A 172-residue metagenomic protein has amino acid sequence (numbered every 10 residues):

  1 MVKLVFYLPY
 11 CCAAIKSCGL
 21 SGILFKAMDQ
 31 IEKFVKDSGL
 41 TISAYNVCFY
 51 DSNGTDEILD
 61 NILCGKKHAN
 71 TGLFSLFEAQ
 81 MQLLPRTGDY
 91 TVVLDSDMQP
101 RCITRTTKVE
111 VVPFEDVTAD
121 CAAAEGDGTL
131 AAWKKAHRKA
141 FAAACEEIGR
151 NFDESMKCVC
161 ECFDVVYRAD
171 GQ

Functional and structural regions predicted by a protein language model:
L4, S17: Cationic, low-complexity basic patches in intrinsically disordered or flexible, solvent-exposed regions
P9, G19-I103, V109-Q172: Mixed-charge, low-complexity intrinsically disordered regions
